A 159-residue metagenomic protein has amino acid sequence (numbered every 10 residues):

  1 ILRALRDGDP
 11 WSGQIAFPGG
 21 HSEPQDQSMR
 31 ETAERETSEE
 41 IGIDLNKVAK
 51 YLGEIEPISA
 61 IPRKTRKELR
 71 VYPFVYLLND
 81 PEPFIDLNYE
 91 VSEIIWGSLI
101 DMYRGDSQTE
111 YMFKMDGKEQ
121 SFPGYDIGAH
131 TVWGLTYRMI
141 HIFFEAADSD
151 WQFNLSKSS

Functional and structural regions predicted by a protein language model:
I1-F17: N-terminal strand-loop-strand
L5-D7, H21-S121, Y125-G128, V132 (+1 more regions): Unchanged
T136: NAD(P)-dependent dehydrogenases' Rossmann-like dinucleotide-binding region
